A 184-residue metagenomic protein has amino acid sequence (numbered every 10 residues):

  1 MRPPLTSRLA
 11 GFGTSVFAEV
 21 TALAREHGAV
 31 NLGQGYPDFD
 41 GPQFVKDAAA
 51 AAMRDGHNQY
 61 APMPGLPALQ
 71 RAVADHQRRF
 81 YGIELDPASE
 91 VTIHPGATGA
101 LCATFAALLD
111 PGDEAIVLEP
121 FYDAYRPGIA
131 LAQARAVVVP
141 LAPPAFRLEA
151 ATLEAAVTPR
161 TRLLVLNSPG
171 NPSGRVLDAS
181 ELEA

Functional and structural regions predicted by a protein language model:
R8-G96, A103: N-terminal small-domain helix-loop-helix segment of the aminotransferase-like
L23, T104, T152-A156: CheY-like receiver
Y36-P37, T98, S168-P172: Short glycine-rich anion-binding loops that position phosphate/pyrophosphate groups of nucleotides and phosphorylated
E84-V91, P111-E114, R160: Short acidic capping loops at alpha-helix termini that bridge into adjacent secondary structure
A107-I129: Conserved PLP-anchoring active-site segment centered on the Schiff-base-forming lysine
L131-V137: A short helix-loop-beta submotif of the ANL/AMP-binding
V137, L141-A184: Active-site phosphate-binding strand-loop segment of PLP-dependent enzymes
